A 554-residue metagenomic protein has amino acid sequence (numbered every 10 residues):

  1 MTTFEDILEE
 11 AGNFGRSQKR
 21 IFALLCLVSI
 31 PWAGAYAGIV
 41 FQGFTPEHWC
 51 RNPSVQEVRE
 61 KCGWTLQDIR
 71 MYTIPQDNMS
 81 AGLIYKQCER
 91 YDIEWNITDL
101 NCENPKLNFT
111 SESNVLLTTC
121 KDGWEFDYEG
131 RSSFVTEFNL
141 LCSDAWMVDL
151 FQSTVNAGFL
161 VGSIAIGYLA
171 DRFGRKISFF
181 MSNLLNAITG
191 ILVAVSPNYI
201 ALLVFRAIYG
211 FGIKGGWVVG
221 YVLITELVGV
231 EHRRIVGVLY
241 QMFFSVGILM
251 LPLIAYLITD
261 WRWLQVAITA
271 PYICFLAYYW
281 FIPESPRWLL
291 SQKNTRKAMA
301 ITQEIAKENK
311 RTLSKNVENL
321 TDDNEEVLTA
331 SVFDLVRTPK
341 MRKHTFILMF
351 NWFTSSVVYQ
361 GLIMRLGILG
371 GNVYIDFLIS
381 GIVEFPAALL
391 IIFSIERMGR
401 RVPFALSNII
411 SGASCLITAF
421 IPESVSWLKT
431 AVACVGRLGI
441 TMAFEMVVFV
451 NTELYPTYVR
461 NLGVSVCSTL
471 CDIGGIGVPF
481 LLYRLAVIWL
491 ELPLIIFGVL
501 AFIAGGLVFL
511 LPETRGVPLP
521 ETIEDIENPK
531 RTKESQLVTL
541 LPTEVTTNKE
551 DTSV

Functional and structural regions predicted by a protein language model:
T2-K19, Y72-W146, I305-G371, T532-V554: Flexible cytoplasmic loops linking transmembrane helices in multi-pass membrane transporters
V28-Y36, Q152, N156-S163, G190 (+7 more regions): Glycine-rich segments within core transmembrane alpha-helices of 12-TM secondary carriers
A33, A37, R206, Q241 (+2 more regions): C-terminal transmembrane bundle
P46-V115, I235, L257-D323, G498-L537: Central mid-sequence intracellular linker of multi-pass
G130-R131, T136-L141, A201-K214, A270-I273 (+2 more regions): Hydrophobic core of transmembrane alpha-helices in multi-pass small-molecule transporters, especially MFS/SLC-type
R172-S182, R234-I235, K343-H344, E396-I409: Cytoplasmic membrane-interface "Motif A"-like loop-to-helix N-cap segments of 12-TM Major Facilitator Superfamily
G174, V195-I200, I258, I421-S424: Helix-breaking motifs and short loop linkers at transmembrane-helix boundaries and internal kinks in secondary membrane
I177-L192, I200, M242, P403-I417: Structural signature of the two symmetry-related core transmembrane helices
